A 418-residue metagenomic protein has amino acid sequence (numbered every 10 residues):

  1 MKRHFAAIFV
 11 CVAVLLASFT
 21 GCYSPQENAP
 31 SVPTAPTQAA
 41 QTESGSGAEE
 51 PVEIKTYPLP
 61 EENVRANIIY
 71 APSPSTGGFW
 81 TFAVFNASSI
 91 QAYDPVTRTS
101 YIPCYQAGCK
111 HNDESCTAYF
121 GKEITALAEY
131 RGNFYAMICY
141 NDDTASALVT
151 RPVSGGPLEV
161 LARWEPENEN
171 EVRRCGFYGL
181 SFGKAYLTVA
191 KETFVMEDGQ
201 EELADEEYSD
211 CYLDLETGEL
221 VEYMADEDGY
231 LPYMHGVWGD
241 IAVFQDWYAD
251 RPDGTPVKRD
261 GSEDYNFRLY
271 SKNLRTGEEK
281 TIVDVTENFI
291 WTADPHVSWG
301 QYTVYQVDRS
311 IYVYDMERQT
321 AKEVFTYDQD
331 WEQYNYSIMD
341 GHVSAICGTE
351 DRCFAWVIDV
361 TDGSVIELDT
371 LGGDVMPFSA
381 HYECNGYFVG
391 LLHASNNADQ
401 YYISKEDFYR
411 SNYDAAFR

Functional and structural regions predicted by a protein language model:
M1-I8: Positively charged n-region of N-terminal signal peptides that target proteins for export
I8-L16: Gram-negative bacterial Sec-dependent N-terminal signal peptides
A17-G21: C-terminal motif of bacterial Sec signal peptides marking the signal peptidase cleavage site
Y23-P25: Bacterial signal peptide processing site
P30-Y101: An edge-strand/N-cap motif at the start of beta-rich repeat modules
G47-E62, S89-D113, D143-P166, V195-D226 (+4 more regions): Surface-exposed loop/turn elements that mediate protein-protein interactions on large endomembrane-trafficking
N63-T76, E114-A128, E167-F182, D228-G239 (+3 more regions): Repeated scaffold domains used in trafficking and secretory/extracellular systems, primarily beta-propellers
W80-V84, A136-M137, Y186-V189, V243-Q245 (+3 more regions): Residue position within the beta-strands of beta-propeller blades
